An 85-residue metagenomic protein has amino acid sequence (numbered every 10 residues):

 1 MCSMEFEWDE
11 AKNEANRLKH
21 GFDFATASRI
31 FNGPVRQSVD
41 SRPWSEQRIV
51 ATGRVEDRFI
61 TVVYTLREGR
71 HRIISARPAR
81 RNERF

Functional and structural regions predicted by a protein language model:
M1-F85: Ribonuclease/tRNase effector modules and their secretory precursors
